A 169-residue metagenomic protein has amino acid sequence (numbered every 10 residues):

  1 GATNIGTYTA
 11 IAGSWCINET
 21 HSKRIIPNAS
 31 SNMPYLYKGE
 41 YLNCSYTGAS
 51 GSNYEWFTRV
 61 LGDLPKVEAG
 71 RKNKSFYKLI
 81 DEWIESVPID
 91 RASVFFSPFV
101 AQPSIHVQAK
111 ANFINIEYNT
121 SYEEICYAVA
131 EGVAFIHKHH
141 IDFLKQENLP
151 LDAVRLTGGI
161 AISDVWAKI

Functional and structural regions predicted by a protein language model:
G1-I169: Active-site core segments that coordinate phosphate-bearing ligands/cofactors across diverse enzyme families
